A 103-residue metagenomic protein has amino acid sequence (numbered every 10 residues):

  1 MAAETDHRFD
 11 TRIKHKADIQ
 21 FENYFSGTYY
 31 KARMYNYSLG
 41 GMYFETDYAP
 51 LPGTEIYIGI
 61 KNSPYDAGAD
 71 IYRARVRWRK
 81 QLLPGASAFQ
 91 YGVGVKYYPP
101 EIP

Functional and structural regions predicted by a protein language model:
M1-P103: Structured alpha-helical
